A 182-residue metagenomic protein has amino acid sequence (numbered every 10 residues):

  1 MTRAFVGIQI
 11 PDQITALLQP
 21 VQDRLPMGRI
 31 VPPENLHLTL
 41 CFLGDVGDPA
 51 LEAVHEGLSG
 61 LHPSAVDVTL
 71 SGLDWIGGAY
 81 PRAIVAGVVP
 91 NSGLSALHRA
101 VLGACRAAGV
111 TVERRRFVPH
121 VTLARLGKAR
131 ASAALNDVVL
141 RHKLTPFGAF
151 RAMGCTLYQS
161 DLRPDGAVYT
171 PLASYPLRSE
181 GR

Functional and structural regions predicted by a protein language model:
M1-R182: Histidine-dependent nucleotide/RNA phosphoesterase domain, centered on the 2H-phosphoesterase fold with its duplicated
